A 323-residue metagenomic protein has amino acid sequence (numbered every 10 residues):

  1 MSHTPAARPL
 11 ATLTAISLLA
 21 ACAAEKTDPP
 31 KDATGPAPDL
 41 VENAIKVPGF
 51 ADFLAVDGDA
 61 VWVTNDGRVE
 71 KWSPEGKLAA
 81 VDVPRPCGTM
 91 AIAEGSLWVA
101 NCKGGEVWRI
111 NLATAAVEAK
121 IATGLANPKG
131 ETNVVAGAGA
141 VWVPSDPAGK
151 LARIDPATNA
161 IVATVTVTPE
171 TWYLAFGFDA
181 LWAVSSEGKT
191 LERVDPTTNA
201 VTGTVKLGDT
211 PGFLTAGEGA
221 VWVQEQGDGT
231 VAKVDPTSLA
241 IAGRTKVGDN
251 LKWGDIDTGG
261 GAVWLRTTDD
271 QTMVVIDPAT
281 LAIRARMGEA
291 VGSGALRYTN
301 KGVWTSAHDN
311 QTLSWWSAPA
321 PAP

Functional and structural regions predicted by a protein language model:
M1-T12: Bacterial N-terminal signal peptides that target proteins for export
A11-A20: Bacterial N-terminal signal peptides
C22-P323: Predominantly soluble domains enriched in secretory-pathway, periplasmic, or organellar proteins
